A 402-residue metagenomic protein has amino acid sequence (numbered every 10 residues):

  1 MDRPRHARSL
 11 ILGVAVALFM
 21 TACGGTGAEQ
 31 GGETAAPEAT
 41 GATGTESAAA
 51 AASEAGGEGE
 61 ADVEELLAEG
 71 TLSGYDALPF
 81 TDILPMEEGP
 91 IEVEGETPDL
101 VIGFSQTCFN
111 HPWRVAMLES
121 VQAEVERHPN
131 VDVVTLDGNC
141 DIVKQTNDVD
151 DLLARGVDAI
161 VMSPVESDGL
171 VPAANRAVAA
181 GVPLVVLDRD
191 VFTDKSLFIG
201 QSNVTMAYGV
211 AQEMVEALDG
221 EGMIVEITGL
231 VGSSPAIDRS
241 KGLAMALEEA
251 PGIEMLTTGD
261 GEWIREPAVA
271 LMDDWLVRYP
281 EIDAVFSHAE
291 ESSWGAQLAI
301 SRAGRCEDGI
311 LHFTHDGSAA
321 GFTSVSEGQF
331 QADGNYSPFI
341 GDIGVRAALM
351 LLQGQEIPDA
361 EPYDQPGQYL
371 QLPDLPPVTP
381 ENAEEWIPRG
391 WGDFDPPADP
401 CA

Functional and structural regions predicted by a protein language model:
G13, A48, A52-L100, P235 (+2 more regions): Hinge/cleft segment of the Venus flytrap/periplasmic-binding protein
C23-A35, A42-T45: Bacterial lipoprotein signal-peptidase II cleavage site
A52, G56-E92, V101-S120, E124 (+7 more regions): Extracytoplasmic "Venus flytrap"
G89, Q145, I199-I224, D238 (+3 more regions): Hydrophobic alpha-helical segments within soluble ligand-binding/sensing domains
Q106, N110, V121, Y208-T258 (+2 more regions): An alpha-beta-alpha
D137, V191-E213, E226-L230, T258 (+1 more regions): Short beta-strand elements at the ligand-binding edges of bilobed clamshell
A159-V178, L243, G261-T323: Hydrophobic alpha-helical
S167-T205, M223, S318-S326, F330 (+1 more regions): Flexible loop/hinge segments that line or gate small-molecule binding clefts
